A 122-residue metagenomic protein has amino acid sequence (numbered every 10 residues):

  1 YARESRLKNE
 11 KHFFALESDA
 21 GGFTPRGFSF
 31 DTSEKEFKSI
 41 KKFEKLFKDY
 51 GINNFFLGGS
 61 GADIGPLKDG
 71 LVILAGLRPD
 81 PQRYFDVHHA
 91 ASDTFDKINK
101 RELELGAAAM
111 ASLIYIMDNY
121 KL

Functional and structural regions predicted by a protein language model:
A2-R26: A glycine-rich helix N-cap at a beta->alpha junction
F23-L122: Active-site-adjacent substrate-binding region of metalloamidase/peptidase-like peptide-processing proteins
